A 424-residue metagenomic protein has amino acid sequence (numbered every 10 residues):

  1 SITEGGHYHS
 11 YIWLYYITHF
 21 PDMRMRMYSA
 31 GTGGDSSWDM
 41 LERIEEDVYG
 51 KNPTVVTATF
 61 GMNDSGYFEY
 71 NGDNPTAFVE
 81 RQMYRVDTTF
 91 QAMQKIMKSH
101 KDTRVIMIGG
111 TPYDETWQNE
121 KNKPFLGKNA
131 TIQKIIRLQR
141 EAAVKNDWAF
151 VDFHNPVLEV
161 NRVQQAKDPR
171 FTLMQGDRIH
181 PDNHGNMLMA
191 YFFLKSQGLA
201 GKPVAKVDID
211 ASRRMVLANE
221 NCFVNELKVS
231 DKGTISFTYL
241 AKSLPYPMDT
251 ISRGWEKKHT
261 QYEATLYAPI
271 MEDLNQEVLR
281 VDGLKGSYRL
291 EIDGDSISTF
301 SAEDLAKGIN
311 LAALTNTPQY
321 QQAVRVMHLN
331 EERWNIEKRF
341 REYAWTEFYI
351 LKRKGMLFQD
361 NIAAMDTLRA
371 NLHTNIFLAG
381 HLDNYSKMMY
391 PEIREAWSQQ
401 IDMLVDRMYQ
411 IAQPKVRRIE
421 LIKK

Functional and structural regions predicted by a protein language model:
S1-H7, G33-S36: Catalytic nucleophile-elbow at a beta strand-turn-alpha helix junction centered on a G-D-S/GDSL motif, marking
S10-R26, D35, D39-M187, Y191-K424: Alpha-helical cap/lid subdomain in secreted, periplasmic, or secretory-pathway luminal O-acyl-processing enzymes
S29: Surface-exposed aromatic
